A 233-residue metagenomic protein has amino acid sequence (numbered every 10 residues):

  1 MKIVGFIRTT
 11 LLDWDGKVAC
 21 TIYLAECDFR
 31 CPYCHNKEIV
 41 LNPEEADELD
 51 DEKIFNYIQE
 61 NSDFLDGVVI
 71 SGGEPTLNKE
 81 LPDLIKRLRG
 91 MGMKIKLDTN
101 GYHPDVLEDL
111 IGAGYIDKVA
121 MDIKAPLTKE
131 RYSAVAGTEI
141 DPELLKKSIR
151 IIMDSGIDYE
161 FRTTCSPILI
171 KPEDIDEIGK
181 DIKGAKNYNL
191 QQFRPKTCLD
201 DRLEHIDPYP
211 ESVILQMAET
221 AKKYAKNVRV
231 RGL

Functional and structural regions predicted by a protein language model:
M1-K17: Short, charged low-complexity linear segments at domain edges
F6, Q191-F193, V230-L233: Conserved beta-strand termini and adjacent loop/short-helix elements that scaffold enzyme active sites in alpha/beta
G16-L49: Canonical Radical SAM [4Fe-4S] cluster-binding loop centered on the CxxxCxxC motif and its immediate flanking residues
C20, I206, R229-G232: Class I S-adenosyl-L-methionine
Y23, S71-G73: A secondary-structure boundary/capping signal
K37-V68: Conserved alpha-helical substructure of the radical SAM core
F55-G67, T76-E211: Conserved AdoMet/S-adenosylmethionine-binding subsite of the radical SAM
V213-L233: A C-terminal junction/extension of Radical SAM enzymes
